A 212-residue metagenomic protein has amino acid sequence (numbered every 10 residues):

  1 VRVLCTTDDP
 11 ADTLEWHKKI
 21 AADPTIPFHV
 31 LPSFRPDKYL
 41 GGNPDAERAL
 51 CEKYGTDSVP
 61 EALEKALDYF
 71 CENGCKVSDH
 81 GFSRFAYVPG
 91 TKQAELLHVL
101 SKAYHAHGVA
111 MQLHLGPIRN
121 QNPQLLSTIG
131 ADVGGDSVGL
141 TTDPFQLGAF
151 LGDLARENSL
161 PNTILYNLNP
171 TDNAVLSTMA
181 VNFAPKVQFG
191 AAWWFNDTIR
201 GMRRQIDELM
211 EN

Functional and structural regions predicted by a protein language model:
V1-A11, F28-D37, K76-D79: Divalent metal-dependent hydrolysis catalytic cores, especially in the metallo-beta-lactamase
C5, N162-Y166, F189-A191: Short catalytic-loop micro-motif centered on adjacent basic/acidic residues
T7, V138-T142, L165-Y166, F195-G201: Short linear motifs at secondary-structure transitions and domain/linker junctions
D8-D9, S33-Y39, G81-F85, G116-N120 (+2 more regions): Active-site beta-loop-alpha junctions enriched in small/polar residues
T13-I26, R48-N162, T171-V187, M202-E211: Histidine/acidic residue-rich metal-binding segments in metalloenzymes
N43: A conserved mid-domain beta-alpha-beta active-site/ligand-binding segment of alpha/beta enzyme cores
